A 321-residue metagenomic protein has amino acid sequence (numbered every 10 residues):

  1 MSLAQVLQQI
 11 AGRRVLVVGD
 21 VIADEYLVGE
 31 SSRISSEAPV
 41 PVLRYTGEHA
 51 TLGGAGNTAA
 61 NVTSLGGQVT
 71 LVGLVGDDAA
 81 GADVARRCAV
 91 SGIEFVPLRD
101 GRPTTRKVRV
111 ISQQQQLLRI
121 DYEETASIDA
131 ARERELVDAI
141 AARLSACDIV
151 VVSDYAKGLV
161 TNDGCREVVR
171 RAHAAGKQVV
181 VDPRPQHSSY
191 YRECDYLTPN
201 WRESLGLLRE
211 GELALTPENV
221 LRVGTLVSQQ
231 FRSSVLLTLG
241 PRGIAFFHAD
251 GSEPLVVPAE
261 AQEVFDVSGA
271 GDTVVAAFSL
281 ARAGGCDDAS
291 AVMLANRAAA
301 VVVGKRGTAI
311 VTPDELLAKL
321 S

Functional and structural regions predicted by a protein language model:
M1-S32, L320: Positively charged, low-complexity intrinsically disordered leader regions
S2-V6, S36, V40-R106, K319: Substrate-binding N-lobe of the ribokinase-like
I10, L144-S145, Y191-R192: A short, aliphatic-rich alpha-helical micro-motif
L16-V18, R119, D148-V151, V180 (+2 more regions): Structural motif
V96-R102, R109-L144: Conserved phosphate-binding/catalytic loop of the ribokinase/pfkB sugar-kinase fold
A146-L159: Short acidic, glycine-rich surface-loop motifs adjacent to enzyme active sites
K157-P254: Conserved phosphate/ATP/ADP-binding segment of small-molecule kinases
Q230, L237, E260-K319: Conserved post-catalytic alpha-helical subdomain immediately downstream of the catalytic base and nucleotide-binding
